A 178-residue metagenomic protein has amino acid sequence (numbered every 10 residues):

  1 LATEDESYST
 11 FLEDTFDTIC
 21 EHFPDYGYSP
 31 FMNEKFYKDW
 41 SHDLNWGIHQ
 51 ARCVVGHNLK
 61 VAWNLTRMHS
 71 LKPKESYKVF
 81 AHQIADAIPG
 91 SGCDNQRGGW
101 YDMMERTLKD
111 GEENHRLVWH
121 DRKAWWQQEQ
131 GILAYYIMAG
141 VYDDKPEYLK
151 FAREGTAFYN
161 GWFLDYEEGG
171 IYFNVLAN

Functional and structural regions predicted by a protein language model:
L1-N178: Glycan-recognition and catalytic cores of secretory/periplasmic carbohydrate-active enzymes
